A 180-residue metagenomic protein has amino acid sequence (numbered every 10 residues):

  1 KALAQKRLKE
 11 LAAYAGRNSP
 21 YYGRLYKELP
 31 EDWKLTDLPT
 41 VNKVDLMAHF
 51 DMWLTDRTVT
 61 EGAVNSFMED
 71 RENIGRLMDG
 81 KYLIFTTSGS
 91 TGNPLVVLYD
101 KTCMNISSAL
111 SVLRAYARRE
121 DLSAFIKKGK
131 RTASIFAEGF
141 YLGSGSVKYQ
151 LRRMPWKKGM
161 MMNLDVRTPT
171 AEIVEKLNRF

Functional and structural regions predicted by a protein language model:
K1-T86, N93-R131, E138: Nucleotide 5′-phosphate-binding alpha/beta core
E10, R17, A137-F180: Conserved adenylate-forming
G89-G92, G143: Glycine-centered flexibility sites
